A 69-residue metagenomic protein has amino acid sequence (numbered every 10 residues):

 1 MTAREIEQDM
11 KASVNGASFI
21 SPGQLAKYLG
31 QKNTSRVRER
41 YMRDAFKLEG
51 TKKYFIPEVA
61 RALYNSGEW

Functional and structural regions predicted by a protein language model:
A3-R36: Polyanion-binding surface elements
K27-W69: Major-groove DNA-recognition helix of helix-turn-helix-type DNA-binding domains
